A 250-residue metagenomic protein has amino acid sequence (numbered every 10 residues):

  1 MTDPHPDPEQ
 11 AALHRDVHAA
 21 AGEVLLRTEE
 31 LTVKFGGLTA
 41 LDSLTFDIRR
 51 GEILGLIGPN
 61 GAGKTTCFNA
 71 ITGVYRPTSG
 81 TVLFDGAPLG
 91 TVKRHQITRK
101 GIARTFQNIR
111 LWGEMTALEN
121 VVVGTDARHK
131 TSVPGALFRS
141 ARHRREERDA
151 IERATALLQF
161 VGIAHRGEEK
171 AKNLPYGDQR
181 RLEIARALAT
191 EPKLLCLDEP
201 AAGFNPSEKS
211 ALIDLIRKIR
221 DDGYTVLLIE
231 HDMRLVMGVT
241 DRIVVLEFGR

Functional and structural regions predicted by a protein language model:
T2-R250: Glycine-rich phosphate-binding loops of nucleotide-dependent enzymes
